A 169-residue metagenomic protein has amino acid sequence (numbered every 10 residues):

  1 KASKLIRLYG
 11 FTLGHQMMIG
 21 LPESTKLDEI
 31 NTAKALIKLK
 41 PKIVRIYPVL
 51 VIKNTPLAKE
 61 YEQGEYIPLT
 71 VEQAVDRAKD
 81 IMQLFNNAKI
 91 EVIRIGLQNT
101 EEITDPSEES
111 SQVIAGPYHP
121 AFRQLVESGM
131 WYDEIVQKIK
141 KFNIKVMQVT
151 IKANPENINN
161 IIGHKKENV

Functional and structural regions predicted by a protein language model:
A2-M147: C-terminal scaffold of the Radical SAM
S3, I161-V169: Short, non-transmembrane amphipathic alpha-helical segments
P48, G96, A153-P155, K165: Active-site proximal loops enriched in glycine and acidic residues that flank catalytic Cys/His/Asp and coordinate
K53, N157, N168: Short phosphate-engaging motifs
A121-E127, P155-I162: Short, glycine/charged-rich beta-strand-loop motifs at protein surfaces that mediate ligand recognition and catalysis
F142-N160: Short glycine-rich, basic-tinged beta-strand/loop micro-motifs
